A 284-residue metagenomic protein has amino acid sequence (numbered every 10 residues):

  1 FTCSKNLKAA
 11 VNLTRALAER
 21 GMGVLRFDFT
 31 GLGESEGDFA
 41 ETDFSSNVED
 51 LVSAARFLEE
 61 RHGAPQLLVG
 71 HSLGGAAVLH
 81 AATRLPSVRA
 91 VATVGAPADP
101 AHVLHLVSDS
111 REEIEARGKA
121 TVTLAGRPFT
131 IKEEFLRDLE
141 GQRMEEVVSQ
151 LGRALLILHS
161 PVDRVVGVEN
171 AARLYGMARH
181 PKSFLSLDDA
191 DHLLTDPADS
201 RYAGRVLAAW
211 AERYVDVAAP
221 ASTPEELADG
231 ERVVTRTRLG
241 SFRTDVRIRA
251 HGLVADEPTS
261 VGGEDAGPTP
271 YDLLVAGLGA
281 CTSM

Functional and structural regions predicted by a protein language model:
F1-F29: Short, surface-exposed "cap/lid" segments of acyl-processing enzymes
L7, V11, S45, V168-A172: Short, surface-exposed alpha-helical segments at coil->helix boundaries
A9, E41-R61: Alpha/beta-hydrolase active-site loop
T30-T42: Glycine-rich "HGGG/HGxG" loop immediately N-terminal to the catalytic nucleophile of the alpha/beta-hydrolase
P65-L67, A76, A81-S186, D191-G204 (+2 more regions): The alpha/beta-hydrolase serine catalytic core
G74-G75, A280: Catalytic nucleophile loop
W210-A276, M284: Extended beta-strand/beta-hairpin segments
